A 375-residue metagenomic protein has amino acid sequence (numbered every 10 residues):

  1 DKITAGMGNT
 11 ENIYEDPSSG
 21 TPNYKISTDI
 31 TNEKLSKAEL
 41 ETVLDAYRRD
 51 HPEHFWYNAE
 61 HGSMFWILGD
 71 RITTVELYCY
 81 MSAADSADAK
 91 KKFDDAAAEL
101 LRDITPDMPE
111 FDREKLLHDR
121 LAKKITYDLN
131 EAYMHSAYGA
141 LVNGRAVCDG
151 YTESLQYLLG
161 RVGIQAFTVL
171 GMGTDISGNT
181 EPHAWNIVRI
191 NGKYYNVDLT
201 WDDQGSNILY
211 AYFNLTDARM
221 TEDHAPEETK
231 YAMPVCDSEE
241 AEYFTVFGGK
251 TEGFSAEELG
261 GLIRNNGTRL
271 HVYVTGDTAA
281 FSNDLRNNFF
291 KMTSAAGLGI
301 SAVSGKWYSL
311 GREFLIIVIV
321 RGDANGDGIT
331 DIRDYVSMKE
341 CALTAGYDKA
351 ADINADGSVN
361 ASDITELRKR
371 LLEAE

Functional and structural regions predicted by a protein language model:
D1-M108, T221-V320: N-terminal accessory/pre-domain segments preceding catalytic cores
K37, E41-L44, K90-L101, E114 (+6 more regions): Extracytoplasmic/secreted envelope proteins and their assembly/folding machinery, especially bacterial periplasmic
R49-P52, A98-T105, D119-Y127, Q156 (+4 more regions): Sec-exported extracytoplasmic/periplasmic mature domains
A83-A84, K123-D128, A146-C148, G173-S177 (+2 more regions): Solvent-exposed loop/turn segments at secondary-structure junctions within structured extracellular/periplasmic domains
D85-A140: Secondary-structure boundary elements
A87, K91, D107-D112, R145-G150 (+2 more regions): Soluble non-cytosolic domains of exported or imported proteins
G150-R219: Hydrophobic/aromatic-rich core segments of domains that either
I317-E375: Cellulosome-associated attachment modules in secreted, modular CAZymes
